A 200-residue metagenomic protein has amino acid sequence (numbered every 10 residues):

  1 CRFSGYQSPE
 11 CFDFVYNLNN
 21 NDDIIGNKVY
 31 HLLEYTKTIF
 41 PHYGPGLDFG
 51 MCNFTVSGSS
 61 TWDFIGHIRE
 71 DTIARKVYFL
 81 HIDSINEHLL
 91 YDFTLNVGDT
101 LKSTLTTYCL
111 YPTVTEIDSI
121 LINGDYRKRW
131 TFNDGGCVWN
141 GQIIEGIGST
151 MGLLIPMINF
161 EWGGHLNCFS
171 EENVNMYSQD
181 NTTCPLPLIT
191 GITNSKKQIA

Functional and structural regions predicted by a protein language model:
C1-I189: Conserved functional acidic sites
G191-A200: Surface-exposed, proline-anchored Ser/Thr-rich loop/turn motifs
